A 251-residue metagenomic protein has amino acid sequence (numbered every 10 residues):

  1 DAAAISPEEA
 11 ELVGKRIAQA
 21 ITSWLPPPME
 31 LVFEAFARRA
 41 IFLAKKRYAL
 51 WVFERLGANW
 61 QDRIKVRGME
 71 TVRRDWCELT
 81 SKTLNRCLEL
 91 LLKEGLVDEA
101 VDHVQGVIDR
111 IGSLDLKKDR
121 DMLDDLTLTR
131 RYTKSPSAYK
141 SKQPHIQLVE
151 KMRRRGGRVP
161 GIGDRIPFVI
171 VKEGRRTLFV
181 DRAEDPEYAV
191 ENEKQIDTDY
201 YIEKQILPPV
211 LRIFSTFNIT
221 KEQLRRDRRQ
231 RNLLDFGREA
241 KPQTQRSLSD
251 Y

Functional and structural regions predicted by a protein language model:
D1-Y251: DNA-dependent DNA polymerase catalytic subunits
